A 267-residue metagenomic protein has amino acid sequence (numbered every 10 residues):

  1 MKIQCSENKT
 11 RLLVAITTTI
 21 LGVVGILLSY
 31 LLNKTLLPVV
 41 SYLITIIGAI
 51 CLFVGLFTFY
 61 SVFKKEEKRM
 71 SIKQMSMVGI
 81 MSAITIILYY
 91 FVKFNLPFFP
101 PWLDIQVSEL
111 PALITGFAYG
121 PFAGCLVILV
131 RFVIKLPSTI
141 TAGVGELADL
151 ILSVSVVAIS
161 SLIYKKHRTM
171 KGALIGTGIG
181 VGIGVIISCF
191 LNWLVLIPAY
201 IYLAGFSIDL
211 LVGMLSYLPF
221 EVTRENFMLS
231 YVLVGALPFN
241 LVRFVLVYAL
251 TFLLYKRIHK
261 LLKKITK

Functional and structural regions predicted by a protein language model:
M1-K267: Loop-helix junctions at membrane interfaces
